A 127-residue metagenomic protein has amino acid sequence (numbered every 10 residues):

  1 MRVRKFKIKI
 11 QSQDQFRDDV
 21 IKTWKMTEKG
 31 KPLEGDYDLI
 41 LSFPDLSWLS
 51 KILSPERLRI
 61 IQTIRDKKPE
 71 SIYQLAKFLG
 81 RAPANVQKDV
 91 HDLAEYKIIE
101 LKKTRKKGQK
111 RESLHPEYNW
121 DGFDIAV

Functional and structural regions predicted by a protein language model:
M1-G30: General nucleic-acid-binding
P32-L58: Short alpha-helical segments that sit at the start of domains
S47-E56, S71, T104-V127: Short, cationic-aromatic polyanion-contact patches
P55-K68: Short amphipathic alpha-helical interface segments
Q74-G80, L93: A short acidic, leucine-rich amphipathic alpha-helix
A84-N85: Key DNA-contact positions within bacterial/archaeal DNA-binding proteins
D89: Residues within the DNA-recognition helix of helix-turn-helix
K97-T104: A short, conserved structural fragment
